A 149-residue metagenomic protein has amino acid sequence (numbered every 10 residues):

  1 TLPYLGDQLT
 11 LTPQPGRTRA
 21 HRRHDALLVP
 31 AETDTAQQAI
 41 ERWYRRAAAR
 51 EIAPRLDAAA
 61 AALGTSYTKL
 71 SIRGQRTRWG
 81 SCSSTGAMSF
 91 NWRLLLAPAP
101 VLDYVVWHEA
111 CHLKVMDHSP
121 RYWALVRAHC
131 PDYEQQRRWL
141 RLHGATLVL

Functional and structural regions predicted by a protein language model:
T1-Y104, L113-L149: Active-site-proximal or metal-binding-adjacent scaffold patches in catalytic folds
E109: Walker B catalytic acidic pair
